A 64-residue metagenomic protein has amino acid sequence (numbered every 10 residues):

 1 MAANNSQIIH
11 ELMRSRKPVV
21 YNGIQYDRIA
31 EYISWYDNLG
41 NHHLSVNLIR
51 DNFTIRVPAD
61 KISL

Functional and structural regions predicted by a protein language model:
M1-S15: Mixed-charge, Lys/Arg-rich low-complexity intrinsically disordered regions
A2-A3, I62-L64: Short acidic DE-rich linear segments
K17-A59: Acidic, low-complexity, intrinsically disordered interaction modules
